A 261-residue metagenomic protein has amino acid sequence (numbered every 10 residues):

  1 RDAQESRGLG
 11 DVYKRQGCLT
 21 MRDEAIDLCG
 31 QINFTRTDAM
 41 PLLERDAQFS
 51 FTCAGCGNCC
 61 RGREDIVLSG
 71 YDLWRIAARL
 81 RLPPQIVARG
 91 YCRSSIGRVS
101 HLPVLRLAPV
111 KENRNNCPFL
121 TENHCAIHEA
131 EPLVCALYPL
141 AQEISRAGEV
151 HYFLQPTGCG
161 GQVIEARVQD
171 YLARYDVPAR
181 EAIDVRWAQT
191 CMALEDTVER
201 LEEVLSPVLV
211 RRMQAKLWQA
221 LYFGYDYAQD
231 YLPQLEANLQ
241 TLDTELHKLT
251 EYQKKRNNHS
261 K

Functional and structural regions predicted by a protein language model:
R1-Q16: Single conserved hydrophobic/aromatic residue that forms the stacking wall/gate of nucleotide- or nucleobase-binding
L19-N58, G62-Q85, R89-K261: Short loop/turn segments that flank or connect secondary-structure elements
